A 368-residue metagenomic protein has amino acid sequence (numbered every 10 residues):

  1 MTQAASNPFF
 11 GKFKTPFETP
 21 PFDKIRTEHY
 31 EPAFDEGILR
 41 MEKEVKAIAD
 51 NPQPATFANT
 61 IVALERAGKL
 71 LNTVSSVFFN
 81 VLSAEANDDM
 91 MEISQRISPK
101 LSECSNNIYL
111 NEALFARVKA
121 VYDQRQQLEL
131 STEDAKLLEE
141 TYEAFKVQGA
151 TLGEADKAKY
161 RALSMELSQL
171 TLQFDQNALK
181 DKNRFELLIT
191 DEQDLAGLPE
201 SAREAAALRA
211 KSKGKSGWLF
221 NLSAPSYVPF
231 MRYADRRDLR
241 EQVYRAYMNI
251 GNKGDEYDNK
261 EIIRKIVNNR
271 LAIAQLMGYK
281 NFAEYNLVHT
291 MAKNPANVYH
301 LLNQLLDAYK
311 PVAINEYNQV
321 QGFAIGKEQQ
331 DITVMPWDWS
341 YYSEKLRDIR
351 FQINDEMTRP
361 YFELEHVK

Functional and structural regions predicted by a protein language model:
Q3-L198, E204: N-terminal helix-rich structural modules
T19-R26, F79-A84, K146, Y247-E256 (+3 more regions): Glycine- and acidic
F22-R26, A33, G37, E133 (+9 more regions): Extracytoplasmic/periplasmic, Sec-exported soluble proteins
F34, I61-L71, V243, Y247 (+2 more regions): Short alpha-helical scaffolding segments that buttress acidic/His motifs in well-ordered protein cores
A58, L128, A210, R245-I262: A short, flexible low-complexity segment enriched in Lys/Arg and Gly/Pro that occurs in N-terminal basic tails
E133, L137, E166-Q169, Q176 (+4 more regions): Active-site-proximal, well-structured secondary-structure segments within enzyme catalytic domains
E140, G149-L163, I250-N268, A272-Y285: A conserved hydrophobic secondary-structure block that centers on an alpha-helix together with its immediately flanking
S212-I250, W339: Active-site-adjacent "gating/activation" loops or surface patches in catalytic cores
